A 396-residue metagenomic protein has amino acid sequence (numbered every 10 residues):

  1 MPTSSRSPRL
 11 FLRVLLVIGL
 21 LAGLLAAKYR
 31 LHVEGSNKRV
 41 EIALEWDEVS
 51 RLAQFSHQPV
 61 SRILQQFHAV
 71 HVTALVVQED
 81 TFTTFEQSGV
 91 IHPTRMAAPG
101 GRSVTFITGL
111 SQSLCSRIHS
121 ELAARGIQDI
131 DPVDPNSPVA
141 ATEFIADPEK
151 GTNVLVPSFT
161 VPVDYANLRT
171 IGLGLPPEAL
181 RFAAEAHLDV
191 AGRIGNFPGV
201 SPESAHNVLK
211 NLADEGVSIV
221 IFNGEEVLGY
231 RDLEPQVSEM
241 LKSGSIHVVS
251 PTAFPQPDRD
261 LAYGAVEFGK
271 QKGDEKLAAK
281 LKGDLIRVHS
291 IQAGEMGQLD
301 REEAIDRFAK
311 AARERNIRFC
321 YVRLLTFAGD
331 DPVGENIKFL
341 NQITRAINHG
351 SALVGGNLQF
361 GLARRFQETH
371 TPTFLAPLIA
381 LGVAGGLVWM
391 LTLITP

Functional and structural regions predicted by a protein language model:
P2-A22, V333-G334, I343-V354, L362-R364 (+1 more regions): Compositional signal for N-terminal targeting/processing segments
P2-L52: Hydrophobic secretory-pathway targeting helix
V33-T371: Soluble extramembrane regions of membrane proteins in the secretory/endomembrane system
L340, Q359-G361, E368-P396: Core alpha-helical transmembrane segments of integral membrane proteins
